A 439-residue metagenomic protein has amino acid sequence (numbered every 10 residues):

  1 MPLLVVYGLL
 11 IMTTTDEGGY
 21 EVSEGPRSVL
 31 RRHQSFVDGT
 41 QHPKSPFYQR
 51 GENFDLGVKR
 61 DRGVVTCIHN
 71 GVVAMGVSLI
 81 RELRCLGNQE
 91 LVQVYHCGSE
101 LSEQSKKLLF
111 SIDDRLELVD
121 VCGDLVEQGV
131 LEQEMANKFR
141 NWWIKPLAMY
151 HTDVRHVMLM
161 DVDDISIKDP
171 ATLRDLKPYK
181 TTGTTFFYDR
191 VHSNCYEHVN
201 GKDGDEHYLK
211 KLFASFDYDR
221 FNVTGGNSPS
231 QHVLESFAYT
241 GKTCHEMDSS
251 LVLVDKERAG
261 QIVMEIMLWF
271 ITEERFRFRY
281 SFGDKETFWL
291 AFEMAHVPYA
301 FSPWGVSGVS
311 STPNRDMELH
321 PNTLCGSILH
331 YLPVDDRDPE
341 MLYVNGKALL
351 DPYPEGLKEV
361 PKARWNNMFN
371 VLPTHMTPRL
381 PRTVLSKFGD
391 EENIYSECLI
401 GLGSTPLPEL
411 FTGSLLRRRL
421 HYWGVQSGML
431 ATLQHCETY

Functional and structural regions predicted by a protein language model:
M1-Y439: Glycosyltransferase catalytic domains, chiefly GT-A lineage
